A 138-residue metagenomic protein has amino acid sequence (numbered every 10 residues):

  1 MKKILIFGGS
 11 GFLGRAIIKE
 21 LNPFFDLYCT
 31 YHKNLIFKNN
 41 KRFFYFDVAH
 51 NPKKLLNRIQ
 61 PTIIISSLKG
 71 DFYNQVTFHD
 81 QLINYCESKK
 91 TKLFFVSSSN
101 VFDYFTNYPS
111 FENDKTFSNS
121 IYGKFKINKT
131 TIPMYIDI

Functional and structural regions predicted by a protein language model:
K2-F24: N-terminal Rossmann NAD(P)H-binding glycine-rich loop of SDR-like oxidoreductase domains
I4-I6, D26-H32, I64: Short, hydrophobic beta-strand segments that form beta-sheet elements in well-ordered domains
F7, T30, S67, L93-S99 (+1 more regions): SDR active-site strand-loop-helix element
R15-I17, N39, Q75-V76, D103-T106: Short glycine-/acidic-enriched loop or helix-start segments at secondary-structure transitions that form or flank
A16, E20, Y31-H32, F78 (+1 more regions): Catalytic phosphate/metal-binding cores of nucleic-acid and nucleotide-processing enzymes, i.e., regions that mediate
H32-H50, G70: Rossmann-fold cofactor-recognition segment
L55-F94: NAD(P)-cofactor binding segment of oxidoreductase domains
V101, T106-I138: Catalytic helix-loop patch of NAD(P)-dependent Rossmann-fold dehydrogenases
